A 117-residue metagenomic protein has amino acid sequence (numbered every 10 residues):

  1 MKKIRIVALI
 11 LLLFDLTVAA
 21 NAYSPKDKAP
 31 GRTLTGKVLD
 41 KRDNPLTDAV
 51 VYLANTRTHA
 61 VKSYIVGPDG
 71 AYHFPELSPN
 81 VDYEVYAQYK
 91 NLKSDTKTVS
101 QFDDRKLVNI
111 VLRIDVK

Functional and structural regions predicted by a protein language model:
M1-A8: Bacterial N-terminal signal peptides that target proteins for export
L16-T33, D40-R42, T98-V99, R113-V116: Beta-strand-rich domain onsets/edges
L34, K41-N55: Short, ordered, surface-exposed loop/turn motifs in non-cytosolic proteins
R57-A71: Short, acidic Ser/Thr/Gly-rich low-complexity loop/linker segments typical of extracellular and cell-surface proteins
F74-V81: Short Pro-Gly-centered beta-turn/loop motif in secreted/extracellular proteins
V81-N91: A short, solvent-exposed beta-strand micro-motif common in secreted/extracellular proteins
K90-V108: Structured interaction patches on ligand/partner-binding surfaces of diverse proteins
